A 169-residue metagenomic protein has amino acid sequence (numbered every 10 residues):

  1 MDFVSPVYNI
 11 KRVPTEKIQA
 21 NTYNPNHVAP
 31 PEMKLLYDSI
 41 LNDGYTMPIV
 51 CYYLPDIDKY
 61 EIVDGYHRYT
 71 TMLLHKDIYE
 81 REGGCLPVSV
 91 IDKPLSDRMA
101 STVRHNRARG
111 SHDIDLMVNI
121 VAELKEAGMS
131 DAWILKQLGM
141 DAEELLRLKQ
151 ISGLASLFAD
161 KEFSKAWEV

Functional and structural regions predicted by a protein language model:
M1-S89, W133-K136, L146-R147, A159: Short, charged/polar connector segments at secondary-structure boundaries
R12, I18-Q19, A100, D113-I114 (+1 more regions): Generic signal for short, ordered secondary-structure residues within or immediately flanking folded domains
T22, L41-G44, R107, S111 (+1 more regions): Generic secondary-structure transition motif, activating predominantly at the C-termini of alpha-helices
T70-L74, T102, I120: Generic beta-strand or strand-like secondary-structure segments
G83, A108-V169: Alpha-helical interaction elements
D92-S96: Short, glycine/proline-biased beta-turn/loop segments that scaffold the active-site neighborhood
R98-G110: Short, Lys/Arg-enriched N-terminal segment that forms or immediately precedes the first helix of a structured domain
